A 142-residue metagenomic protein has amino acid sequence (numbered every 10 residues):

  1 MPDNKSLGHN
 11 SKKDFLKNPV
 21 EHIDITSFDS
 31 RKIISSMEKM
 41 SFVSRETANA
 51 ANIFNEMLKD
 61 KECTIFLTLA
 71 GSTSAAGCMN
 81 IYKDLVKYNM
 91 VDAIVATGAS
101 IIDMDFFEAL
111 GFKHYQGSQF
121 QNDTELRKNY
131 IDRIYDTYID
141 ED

Functional and structural regions predicted by a protein language model:
P2-E141: Metallocofactor- and cofactor-centric catalytic cores in central/energy metabolism, strongly enriched
